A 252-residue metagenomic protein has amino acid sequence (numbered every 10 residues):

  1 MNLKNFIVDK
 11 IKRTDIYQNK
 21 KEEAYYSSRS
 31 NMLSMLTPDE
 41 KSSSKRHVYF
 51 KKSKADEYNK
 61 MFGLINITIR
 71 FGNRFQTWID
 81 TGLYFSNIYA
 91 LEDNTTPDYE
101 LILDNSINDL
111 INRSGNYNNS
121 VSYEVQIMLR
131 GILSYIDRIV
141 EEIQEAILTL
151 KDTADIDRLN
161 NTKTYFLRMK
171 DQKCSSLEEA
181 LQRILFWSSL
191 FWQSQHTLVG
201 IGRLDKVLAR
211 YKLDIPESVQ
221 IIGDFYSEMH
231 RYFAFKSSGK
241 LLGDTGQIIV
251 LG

Functional and structural regions predicted by a protein language model:
M1-N116: Long, non-catalytic protein-protein interaction scaffolds
K41, R70, E141, I147-G252: Mature, well-folded catalytic/scaffold domains that follow N-terminal targeting or propeptide regions
Y89-D157: N-terminal leader/propeptide and maturation segments of large enzyme subunits in energy/redox metabolism and hydrolases
